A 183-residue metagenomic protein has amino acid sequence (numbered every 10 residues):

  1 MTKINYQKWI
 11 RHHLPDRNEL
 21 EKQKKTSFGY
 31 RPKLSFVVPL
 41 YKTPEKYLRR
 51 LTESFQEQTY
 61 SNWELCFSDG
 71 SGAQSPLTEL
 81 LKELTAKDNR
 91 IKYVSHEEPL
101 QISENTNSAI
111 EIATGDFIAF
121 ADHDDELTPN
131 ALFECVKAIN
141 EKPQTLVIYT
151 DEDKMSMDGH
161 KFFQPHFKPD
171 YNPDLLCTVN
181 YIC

Functional and structural regions predicted by a protein language model:
M1-S54: N-proximal low-complexity "stem/linker" segments adjacent to membrane-targeting elements
R49-E53, T78, N107, G115 (+1 more regions): Short alpha-helix within the catalytic core of nucleotide-sugar-dependent glycosyltransferases
T52-N62: Short, acidic, metal-binding catalytic loop of nucleotide-sugar glycosyltransferases
S61, D69-L80, E98-P99: A conserved acidic beta->alpha catalytic loop
H96-A113: Glycine-rich, basic loop-to-helix element that forms the pyrophosphate-binding segment of sugar-nucleotide handling
S103, E111, F162-C183: A recurrent flexible, glycine/aromatic-enriched loop bordering the glycosyltransferase active site that acts as
I118: Short aromatic/hydrophobic "clamp" motif used to bind/position activated sugar donors
E126, N130-F162: Conserved donor NDP-sugar-binding/catalytic core segment of glycosyltransferases
